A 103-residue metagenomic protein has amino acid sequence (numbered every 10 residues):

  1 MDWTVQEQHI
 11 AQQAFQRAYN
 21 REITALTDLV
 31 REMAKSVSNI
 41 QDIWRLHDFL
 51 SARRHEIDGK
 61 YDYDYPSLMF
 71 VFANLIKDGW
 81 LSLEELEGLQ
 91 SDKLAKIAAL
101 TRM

Functional and structural regions predicted by a protein language model:
M1-M103: Acidic, Ser/Pro/Thr-rich low-complexity regulatory regions and the short amphipathic helical interaction modules they
